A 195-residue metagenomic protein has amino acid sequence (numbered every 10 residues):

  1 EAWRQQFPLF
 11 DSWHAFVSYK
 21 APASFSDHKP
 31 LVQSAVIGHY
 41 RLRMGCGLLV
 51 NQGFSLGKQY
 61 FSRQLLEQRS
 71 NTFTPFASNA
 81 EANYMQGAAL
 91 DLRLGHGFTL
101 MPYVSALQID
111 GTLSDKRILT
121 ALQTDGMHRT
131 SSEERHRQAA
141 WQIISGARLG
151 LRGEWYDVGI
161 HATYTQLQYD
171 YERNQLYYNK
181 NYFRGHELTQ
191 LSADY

Functional and structural regions predicted by a protein language model:
E1-Y195: Outer-membrane beta-barrel channel domains
